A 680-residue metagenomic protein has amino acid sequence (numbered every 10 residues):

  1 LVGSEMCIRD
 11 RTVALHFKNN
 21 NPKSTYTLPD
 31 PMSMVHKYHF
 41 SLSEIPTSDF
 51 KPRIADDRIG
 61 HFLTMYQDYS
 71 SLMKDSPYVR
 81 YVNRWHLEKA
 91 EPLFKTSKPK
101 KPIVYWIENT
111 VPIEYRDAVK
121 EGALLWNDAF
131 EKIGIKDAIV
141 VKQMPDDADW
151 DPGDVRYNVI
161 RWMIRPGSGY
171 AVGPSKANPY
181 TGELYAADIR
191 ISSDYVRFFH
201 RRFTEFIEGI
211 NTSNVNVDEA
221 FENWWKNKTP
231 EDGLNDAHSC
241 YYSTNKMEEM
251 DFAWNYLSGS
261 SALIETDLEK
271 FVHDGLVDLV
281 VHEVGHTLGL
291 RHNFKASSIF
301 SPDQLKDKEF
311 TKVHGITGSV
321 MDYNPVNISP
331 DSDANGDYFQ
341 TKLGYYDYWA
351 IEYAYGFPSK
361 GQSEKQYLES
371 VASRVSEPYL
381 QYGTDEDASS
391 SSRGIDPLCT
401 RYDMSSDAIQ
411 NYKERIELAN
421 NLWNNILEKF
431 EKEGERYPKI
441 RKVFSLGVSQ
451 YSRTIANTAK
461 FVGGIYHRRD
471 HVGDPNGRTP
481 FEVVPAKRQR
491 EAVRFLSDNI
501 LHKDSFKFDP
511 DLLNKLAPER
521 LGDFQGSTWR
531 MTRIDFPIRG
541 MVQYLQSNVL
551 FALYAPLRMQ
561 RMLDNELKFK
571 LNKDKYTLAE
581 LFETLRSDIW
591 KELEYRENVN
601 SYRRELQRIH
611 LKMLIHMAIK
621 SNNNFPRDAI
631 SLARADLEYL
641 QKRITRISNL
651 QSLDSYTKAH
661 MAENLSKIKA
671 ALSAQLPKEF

Functional and structural regions predicted by a protein language model:
V2-E5, R9-V111, A129, A138 (+7 more regions): Auxiliary tRNA-acceptor-end handling modules of aminoacyl-tRNA synthetases
S76, N109, I113-E121, K270-G275 (+2 more regions): Soluble non-cytosolic domains of exported or imported proteins
T110-A138: Zn2+-dependent metallopeptidase catalytic core
D117, V172, F198-F203, P330-G336: Short conserved micro-motifs at the rims of enzyme active sites and ligand-binding pockets
A118, G122-A129, L279, E283 (+2 more regions): Amphipathic alpha-helical segments that form well-ordered structural scaffolds and often line/cohere around active
W126, G182, G289: Divalent metal-coordination and catalytic microenvironments
Q143-I164, D274-P330: The catalytic-center signature of Zn2+-dependent metalloproteases
T266-F271, A296-F680: Conserved catalytic/binding loops enriched for acidic/polar residues
